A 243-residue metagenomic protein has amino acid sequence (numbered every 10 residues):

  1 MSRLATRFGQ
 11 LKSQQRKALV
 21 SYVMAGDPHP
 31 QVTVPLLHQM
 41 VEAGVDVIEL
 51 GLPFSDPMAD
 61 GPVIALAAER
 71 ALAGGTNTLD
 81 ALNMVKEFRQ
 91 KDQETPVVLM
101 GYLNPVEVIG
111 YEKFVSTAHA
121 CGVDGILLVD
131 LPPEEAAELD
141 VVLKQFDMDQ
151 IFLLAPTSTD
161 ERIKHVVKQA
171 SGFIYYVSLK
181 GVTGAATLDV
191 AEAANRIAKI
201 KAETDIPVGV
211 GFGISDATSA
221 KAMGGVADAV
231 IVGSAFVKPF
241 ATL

Functional and structural regions predicted by a protein language model:
M1-L11, P30, S55-L66, A73-K86 (+6 more regions): Active-site-adjacent beta->alpha loops and helix N-cap segments on the catalytic face of soluble alpha/beta enzymes
T6-P28, G61-A67, F88-M100: N-terminal small/glycine-rich loop or linker at the start of catalytic domains across soluble metabolic enzymes
L19-V23, I48-L50, V97-G101, I126-L128 (+4 more regions): Hydrophobic faces of well-ordered beta-strands that scaffold small-molecule active sites in alpha/beta enzyme cores
S21, M40, G51, A118 (+3 more regions): Conserved, mostly hydrophobic/aromatic
P30-V41, S158-K168, V210, I214-V230: Catalytic cores of alpha/beta
G44, A118-D124, V142-Q150, K168-Y176 (+1 more regions): Glycine-enriched alpha-helix->loop->beta-strand junction motifs that scaffold or abut catalytic
V45-S55, V123-L127, P132-E135, Y176-G184 (+2 more regions): Glycine-rich phosphate-binding active-site loops on the catalytic face of alpha/beta enzymes
A191-I231, A235-P239: A C-terminal functional module that forms or caps the active site or interfaces directly with catalytic machinery
